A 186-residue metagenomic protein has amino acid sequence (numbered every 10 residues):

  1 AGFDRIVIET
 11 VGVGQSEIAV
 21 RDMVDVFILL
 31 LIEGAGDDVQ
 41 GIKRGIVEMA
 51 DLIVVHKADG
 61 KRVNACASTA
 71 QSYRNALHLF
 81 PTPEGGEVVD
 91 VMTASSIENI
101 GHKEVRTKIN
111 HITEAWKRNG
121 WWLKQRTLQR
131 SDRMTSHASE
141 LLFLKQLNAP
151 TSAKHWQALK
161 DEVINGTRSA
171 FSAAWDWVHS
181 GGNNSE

Functional and structural regions predicted by a protein language model:
A1-S16, L31-A35: Switch II (G3) loop of P-loop NTPases
E9, I46, H56, V105 (+1 more regions): Residue-level signature of catalytic and energy-coupling elements of molecular machines, predominantly ATP/GTP-dependent
V11-V20, D38-G41, A65-C66: Conserved ATPase-coupling elements of RecA-like P-loop NTPase cores
S16-G34, R44-G45, M49-V54: Inter-motif core of Ras-like GTPase G domains
D22, G41-R44, E48, A67 (+2 more regions): Residues on a specific face of well-ordered alpha-helices
V39-R44, L79-P83: Short beta-strand/turn micro-motifs at beta-sheet edges
L52, A58-W116: Canonical P-loop GTPase G-domain recognition
T93, E104-N184: Long, well-ordered amphipathic alpha-helical subdomains in the mid-to-C-terminal portions of large enzyme subunits
